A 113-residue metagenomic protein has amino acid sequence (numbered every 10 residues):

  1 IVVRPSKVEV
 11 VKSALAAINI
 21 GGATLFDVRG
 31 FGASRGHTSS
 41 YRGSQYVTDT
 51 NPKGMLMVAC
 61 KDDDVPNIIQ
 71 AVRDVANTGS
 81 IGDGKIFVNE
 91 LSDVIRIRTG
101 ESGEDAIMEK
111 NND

Functional and structural regions predicted by a protein language model:
I1-D113: Positively charged, small/polar-rich N-terminal and surface patches that mediate targeting and assembly and bind
